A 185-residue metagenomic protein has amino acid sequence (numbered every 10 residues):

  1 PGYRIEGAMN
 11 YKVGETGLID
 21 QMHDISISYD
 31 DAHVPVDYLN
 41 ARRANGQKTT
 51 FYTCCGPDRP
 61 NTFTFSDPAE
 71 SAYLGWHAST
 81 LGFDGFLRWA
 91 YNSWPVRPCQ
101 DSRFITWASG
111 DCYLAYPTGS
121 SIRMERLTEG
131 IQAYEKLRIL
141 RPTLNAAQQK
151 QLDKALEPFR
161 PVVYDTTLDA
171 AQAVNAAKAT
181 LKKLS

Functional and structural regions predicted by a protein language model:
P1-G14, F83, P98-S185: Catalytic domains of carbohydrate-active enzymes that cleave complex glycans
P1-V96: Catalytic-core regions of glycoside hydrolase
